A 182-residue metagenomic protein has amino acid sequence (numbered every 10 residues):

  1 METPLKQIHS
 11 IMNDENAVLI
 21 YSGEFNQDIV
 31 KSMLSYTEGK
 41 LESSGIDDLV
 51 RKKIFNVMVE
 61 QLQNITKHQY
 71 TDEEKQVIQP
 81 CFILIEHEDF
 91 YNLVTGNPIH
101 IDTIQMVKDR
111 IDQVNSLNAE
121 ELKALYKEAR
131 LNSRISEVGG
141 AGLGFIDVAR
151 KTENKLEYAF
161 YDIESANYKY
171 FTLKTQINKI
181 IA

Functional and structural regions predicted by a protein language model:
E2, K6-L19, D28-I29, H68-A182: Conserved beta-strand-loop-beta-strand hairpin that lines the nucleotide-binding pocket of ATP/GTP-utilizing enzymes
Y21-G23: An anionic oxygen-ligand recognition environment, strongly enriched in 2H phosphoesterase
F25-G39: N-terminal ordered "arm"
S35-V59, L131-V138: Conserved short strand/loop->alpha-helix "switch" segment adjacent to the catalytic nucleotide/phosphoryl-transfer site
E60-N64: Conserved polar catalytic motif of the HATPase_c/GHKL fold
